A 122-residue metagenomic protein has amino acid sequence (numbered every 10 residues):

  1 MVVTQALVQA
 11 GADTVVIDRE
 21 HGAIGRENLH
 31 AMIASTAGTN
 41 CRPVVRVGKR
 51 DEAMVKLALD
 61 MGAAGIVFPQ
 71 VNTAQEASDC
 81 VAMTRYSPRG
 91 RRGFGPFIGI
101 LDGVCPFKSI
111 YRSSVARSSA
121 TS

Functional and structural regions predicted by a protein language model:
V2-T4, K108-S109: Short beta-strand/turn micro-motifs at beta-sheet edges
V3-T4, V8-A31: Glycine-rich, proline-tolerant flexible connector loops at the mouths of alpha/beta enzymes
Q5, Q9, A34, Q75-S78 (+1 more regions): Replace "anionic and nucleotidyl ligands
A10-T14, D60-G65, R85-Y86: Glycine-enriched alpha-helix->loop->beta-strand junction motifs that scaffold or abut catalytic
V15-I17, P43-V47, I66-F68, A120-S122: Hydrophobic faces of well-ordered beta-strands that scaffold small-molecule active sites in alpha/beta enzyme cores
R19-G22, G48-K49, V71-T73: Short, ordered loop/turn segments at secondary-structure junctions
I24-D60, A82-R89, S113-A116: Alpha-helix-loop-beta-strand connector modules within alpha/beta enzyme cores
A53, G65-S122: Conserved anion-binding
